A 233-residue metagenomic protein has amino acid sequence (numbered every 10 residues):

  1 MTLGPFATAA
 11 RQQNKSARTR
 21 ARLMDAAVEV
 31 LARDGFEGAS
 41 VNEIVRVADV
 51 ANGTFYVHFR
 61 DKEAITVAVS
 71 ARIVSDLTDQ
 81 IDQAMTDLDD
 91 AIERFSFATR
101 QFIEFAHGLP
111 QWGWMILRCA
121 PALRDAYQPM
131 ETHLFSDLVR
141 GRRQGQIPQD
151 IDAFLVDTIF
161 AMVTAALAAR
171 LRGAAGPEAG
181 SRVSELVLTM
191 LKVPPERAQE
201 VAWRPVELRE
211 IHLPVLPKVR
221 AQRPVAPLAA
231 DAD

Functional and structural regions predicted by a protein language model:
M1-F6, S136-Q144, R172-D233: C-terminal peripheral helix-coil segments that are non-catalytic and often amphipathic
K15-A27, I44-V45, I65, V69-I73 (+2 more regions): Generic hydrophobic, amphipathic alpha-helix propensity
R22, V30-A64, A68: Helix-turn-helix
F36-E37, V50, R143, I147 (+1 more regions): Conserved hydrophobic residue
E63-I65, Q111-W114: A secondary-structure capping/hinge motif
A68, S75, D79-Q111, A122 (+2 more regions): Hydrophobic alpha-helical connector segments
T78, D82, F97, Q101 (+1 more regions): Amphipathic alpha-helical packing segments from all-alpha helical-bundle domains
G113-L117, Q146-D150, E196-V201: Short, hydrophobic secondary-structure boundary micro-motifs
